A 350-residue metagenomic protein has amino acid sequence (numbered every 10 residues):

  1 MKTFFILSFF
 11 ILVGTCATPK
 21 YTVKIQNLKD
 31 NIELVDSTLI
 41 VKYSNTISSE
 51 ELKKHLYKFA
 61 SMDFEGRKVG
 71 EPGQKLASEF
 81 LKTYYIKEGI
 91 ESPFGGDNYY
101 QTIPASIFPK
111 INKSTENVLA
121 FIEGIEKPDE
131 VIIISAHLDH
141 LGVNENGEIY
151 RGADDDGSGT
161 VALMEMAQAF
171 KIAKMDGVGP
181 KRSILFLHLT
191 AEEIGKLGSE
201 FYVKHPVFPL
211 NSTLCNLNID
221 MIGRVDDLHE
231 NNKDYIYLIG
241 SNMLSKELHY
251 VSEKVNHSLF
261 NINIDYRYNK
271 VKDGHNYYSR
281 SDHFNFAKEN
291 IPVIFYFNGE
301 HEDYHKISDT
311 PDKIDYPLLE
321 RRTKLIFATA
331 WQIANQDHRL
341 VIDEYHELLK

Functional and structural regions predicted by a protein language model:
M1-D30: Bacterial Sec-dependent N-terminal signal peptides
K29-L76, E88, S92, Y304-I307: N-terminal capping segment at the start of a domain
T38-T46, M62-P72, S106-P109, N146-D156 (+4 more regions): Second-shell loop/turn segments in exported
R67-I122: A non-catalytic alpha/beta surface segment that caps or lines the substrate-entry region of metallo-dependent hydrolase
I86, V118-A120, I134-I194, I326: Alpha-helical metal-binding/catalytic segments enriched in His/Glu/Asp
L189-V293, V341: Metal-dependent peptidase/peptidase-like ectodomains
G274-E320: Zn-dependent metallopeptidase/amidohydrolase metal-coordination segment
H301-K350: His/Asp/Glu-rich mid-to-C-terminal helical/loop segments that flank catalytic regions of hydrolases
